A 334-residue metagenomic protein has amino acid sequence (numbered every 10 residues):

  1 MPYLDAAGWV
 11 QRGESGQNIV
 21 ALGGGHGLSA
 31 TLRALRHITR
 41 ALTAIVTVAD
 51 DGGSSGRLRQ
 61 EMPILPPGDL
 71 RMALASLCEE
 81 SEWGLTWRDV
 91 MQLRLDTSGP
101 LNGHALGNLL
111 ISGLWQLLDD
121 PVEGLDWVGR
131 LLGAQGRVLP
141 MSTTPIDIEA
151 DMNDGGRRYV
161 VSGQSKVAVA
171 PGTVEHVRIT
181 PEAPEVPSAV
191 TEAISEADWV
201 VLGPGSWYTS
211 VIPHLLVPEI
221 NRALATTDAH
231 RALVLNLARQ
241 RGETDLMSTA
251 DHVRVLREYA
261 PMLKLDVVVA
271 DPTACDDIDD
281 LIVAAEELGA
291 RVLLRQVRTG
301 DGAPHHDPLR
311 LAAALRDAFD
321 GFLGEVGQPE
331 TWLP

Functional and structural regions predicted by a protein language model:
P2-A6, L246-P334: C-terminal functional extensions of proteins
P2-S15, R33-T39, T43-L65, A168-P171 (+5 more regions): Conserved phosphate- and dinucleotide-binding cores of soluble alpha/beta proteins, encompassing both enzyme active
Q17-G25, A30, A44-T47, G203: Short, hydrophobic/glycine-enriched beta-strand segments
V20-A21, V201-G203, A232-V234, V269: Structural motif
L28, V201, W207-Y208, C275-D276: Glycine-rich nucleotide phosphate-binding loop and flanking beta-alpha elements of Rossmann-like dinucleotide-binding
T47-G172, R316, D320, P329-W332: Electropositive, gly/pro-rich neighborhoods at or near active sites that engage anionic ligands
P204, L235-N236, P272, Q296: Short secondary-structure boundary segments
